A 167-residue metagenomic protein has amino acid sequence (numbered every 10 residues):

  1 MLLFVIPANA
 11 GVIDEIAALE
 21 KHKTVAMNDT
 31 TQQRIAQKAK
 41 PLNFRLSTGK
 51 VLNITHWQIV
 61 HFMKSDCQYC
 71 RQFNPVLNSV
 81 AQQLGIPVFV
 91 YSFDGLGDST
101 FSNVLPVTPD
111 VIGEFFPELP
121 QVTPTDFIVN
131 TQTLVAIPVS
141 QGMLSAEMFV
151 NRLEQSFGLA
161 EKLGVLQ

Functional and structural regions predicted by a protein language model:
L2-I54, N130, I137-Q167: Non-globular targeting/processing and membrane-anchoring segments
N43-T48, R71-N74, T108-G113: N-terminal post-signal-peptidase region of extra-cytosolic proteins
K50-C67: Short active-site neighborhood of thiol/selenol oxidoreductases, capturing the structured segment around
F62, I86-D110: Thiol-based oxidoreductase modules, predominantly thioredoxin-like and allied folds used for disulfide exchange
C67-R71, D126: The canonical Cys-X-X-Cys-His
C70-R71, D98-T100, A136-P138: Extracytoplasmic/secreted cell-surface and envelope-processing proteins
R71-G85: Typically the conserved alpha-helix immediately C-terminal to a functionally engaged Cys/Sec in thioredoxin-like
I112-I128: Structural micro-motif
